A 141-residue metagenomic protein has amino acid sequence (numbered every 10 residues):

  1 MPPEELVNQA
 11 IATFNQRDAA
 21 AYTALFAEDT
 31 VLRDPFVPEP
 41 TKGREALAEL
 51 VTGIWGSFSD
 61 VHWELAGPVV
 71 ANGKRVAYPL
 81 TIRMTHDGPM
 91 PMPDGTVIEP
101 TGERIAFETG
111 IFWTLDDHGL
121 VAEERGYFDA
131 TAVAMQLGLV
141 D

Functional and structural regions predicted by a protein language model:
M1-D141: C-terminal and inter-domain tail/linker signature
